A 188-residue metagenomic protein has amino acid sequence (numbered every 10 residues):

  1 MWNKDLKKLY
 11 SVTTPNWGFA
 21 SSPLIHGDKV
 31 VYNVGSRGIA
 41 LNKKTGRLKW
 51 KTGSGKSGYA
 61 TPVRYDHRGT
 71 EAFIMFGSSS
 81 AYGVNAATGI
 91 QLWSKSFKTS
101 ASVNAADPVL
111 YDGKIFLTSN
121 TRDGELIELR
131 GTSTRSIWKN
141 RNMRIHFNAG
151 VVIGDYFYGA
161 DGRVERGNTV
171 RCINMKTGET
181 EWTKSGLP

Functional and structural regions predicted by a protein language model:
N3-I25, G35, W50-E71, G77 (+5 more regions): Extracytoplasmic beta-rich repeat domains
D5, N42-T45, N85-G89, L129-S133 (+1 more regions): Short loop/turn segments that connect beta-strands within beta-propeller blades
S22-L24, V30-V31, R37-L41, T45-L48: A sequence/structural signal of beta-propeller blade repeats
S36-I39, S79-Y82, R122-G124: Loop/turn residues immediately N-terminal
G83, R122-E128, E165-R171: Structural motif
T169-P188: Generic long, charged, amphipathic alpha-helical segments
